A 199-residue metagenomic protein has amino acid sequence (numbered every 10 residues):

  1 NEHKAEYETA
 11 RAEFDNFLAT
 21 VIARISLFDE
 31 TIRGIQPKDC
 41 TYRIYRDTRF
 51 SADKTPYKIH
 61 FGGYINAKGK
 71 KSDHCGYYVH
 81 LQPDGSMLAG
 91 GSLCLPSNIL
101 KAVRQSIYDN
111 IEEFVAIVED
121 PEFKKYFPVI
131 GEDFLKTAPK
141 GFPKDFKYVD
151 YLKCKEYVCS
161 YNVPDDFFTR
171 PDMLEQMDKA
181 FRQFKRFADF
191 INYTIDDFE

Functional and structural regions predicted by a protein language model:
N1, D15-I22, Y108, V129-E199: Long, solvent-exposed, polar/charged low-complexity segments
N1-I44: Active-site acidic/histidine clusters and adjacent loop/turn architecture that either coordinate catalytic ions
H3, A10, F14, L100-V103 (+3 more regions): Amphipathic alpha-helical coiled-coil segments
A23-R33, E119-E122, F190-E199: Surface-exposed helix-capping loop/turn segments at secondary-structure junctions
T31-Y57, K125-F142: A short, surface-exposed loop/turn module that caps and links secondary-structure elements
D47-Y108: Aromatic- and glycine-enriched beta-alpha-beta binding-site module
L81-G141: Compact, glycine/acidic-enriched structural inserts
